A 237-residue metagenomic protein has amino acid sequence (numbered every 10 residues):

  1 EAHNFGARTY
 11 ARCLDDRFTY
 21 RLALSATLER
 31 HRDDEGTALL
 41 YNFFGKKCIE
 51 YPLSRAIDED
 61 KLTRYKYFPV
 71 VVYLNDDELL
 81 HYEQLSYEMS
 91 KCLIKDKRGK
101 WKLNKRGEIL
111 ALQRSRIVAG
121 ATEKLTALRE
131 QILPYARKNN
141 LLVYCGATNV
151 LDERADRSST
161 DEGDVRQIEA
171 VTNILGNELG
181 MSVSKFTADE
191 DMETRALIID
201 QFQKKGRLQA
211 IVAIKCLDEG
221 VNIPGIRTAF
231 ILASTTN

Functional and structural regions predicted by a protein language model:
E1: Walker B catalytic acidic pair
N4, T27-H31, R55-D58, Y73-D76 (+4 more regions): Conserved nucleotide-binding/hydrolysis micro-motifs of P-loop NTPases
N4-Y65: Post-DEXD/H (motif II) to motif III coupling segment of the RecA-like Helicase ATP-binding lobe
F18-A23, N139-N140, G206-A210: Loop/turn-to-beta-strand initiation segments
A23-A26, D33, Y67-L85, F230-N237: SF2 helicase/translocase ATPase core recognition
A38, A210-I214, D218-S234: A short beta-strand element within the Helicase C-terminal
C48-E178: Interdomain linker/hinge connecting the two RecA-like lobes of the SF2 helicase core
L142-Y144, D164-D218: Conserved helicase ATPase core of P-loop NTP-dependent helicases/translocases
